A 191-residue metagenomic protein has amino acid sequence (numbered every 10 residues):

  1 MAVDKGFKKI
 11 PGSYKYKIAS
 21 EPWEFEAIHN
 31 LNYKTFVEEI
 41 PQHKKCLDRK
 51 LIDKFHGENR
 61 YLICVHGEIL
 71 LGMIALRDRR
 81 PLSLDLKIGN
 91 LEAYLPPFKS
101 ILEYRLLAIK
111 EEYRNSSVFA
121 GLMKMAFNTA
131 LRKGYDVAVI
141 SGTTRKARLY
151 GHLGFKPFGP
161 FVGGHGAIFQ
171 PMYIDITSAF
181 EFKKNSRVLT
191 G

Functional and structural regions predicted by a protein language model:
M1, L91-P96, R114-V118, V137-V139: Short, functional N-terminal and low-complexity linear motifs
M1-I40, R49-E58, I69-L70, I74 (+3 more regions): Terminal substrate-recognition subdomain of acyl/acetyltransferases
K45-L47: Long, charged, glycine-rich C-terminal linkers/tails
Y61-V65: Cytosolic beta-strand hydrophobic patch enriched in CBS
L70-R114, G163, G191: Conserved acyl-donor/pantetheine-binding loop and adjacent beta-alpha core of acyl/acetyltransferases and related
R114-N128: Conserved acetyl-CoA-binding loop-helix of GNAT-fold acetyltransferases
